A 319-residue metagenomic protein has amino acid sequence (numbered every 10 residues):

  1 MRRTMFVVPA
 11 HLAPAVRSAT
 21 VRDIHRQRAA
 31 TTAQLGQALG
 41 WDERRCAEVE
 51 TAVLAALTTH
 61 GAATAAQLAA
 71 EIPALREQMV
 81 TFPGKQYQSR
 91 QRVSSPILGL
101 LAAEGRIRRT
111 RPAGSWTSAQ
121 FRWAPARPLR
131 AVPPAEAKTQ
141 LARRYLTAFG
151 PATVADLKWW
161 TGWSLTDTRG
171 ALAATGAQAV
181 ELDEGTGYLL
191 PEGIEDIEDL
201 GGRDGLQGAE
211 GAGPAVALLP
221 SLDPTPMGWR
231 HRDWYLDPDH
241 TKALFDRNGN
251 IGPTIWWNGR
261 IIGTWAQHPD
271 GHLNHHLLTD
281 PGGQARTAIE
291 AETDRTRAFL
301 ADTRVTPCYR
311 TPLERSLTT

Functional and structural regions predicted by a protein language model:
M1-P226, R230-R232, D237-T319: Long, low-complexity intrinsically disordered regions
